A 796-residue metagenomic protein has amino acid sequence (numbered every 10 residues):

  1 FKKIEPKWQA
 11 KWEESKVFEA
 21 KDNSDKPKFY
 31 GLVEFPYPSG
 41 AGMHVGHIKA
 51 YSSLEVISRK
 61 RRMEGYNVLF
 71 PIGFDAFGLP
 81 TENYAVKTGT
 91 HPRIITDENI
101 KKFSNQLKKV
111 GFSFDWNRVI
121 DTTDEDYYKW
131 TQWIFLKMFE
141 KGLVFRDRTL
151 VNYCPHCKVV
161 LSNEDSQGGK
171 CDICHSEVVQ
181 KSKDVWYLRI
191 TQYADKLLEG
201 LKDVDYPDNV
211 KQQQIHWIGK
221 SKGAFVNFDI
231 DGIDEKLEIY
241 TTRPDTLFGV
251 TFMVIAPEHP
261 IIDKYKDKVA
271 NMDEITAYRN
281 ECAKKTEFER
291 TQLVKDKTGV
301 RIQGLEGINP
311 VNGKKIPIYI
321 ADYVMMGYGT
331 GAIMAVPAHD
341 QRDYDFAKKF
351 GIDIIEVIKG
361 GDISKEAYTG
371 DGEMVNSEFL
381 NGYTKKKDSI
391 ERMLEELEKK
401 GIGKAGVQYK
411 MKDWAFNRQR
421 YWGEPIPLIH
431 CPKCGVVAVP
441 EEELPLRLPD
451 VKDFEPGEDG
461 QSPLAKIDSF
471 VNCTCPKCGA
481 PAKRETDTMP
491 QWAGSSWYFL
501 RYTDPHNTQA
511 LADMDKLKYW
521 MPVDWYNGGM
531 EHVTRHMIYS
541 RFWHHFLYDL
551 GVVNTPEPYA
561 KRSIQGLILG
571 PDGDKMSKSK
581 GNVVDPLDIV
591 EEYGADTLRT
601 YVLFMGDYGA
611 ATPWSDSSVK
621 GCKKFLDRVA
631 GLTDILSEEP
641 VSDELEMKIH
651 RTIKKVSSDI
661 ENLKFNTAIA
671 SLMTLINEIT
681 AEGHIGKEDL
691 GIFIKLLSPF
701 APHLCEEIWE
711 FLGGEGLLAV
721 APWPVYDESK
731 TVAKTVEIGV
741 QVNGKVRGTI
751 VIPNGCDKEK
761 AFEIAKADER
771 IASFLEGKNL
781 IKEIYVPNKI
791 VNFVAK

Functional and structural regions predicted by a protein language model:
F1-L32, R62-P71, I95-K102, Y278-Y319 (+1 more regions): Conserved oxyanion/phosphate-binding beta-strand-loop segments in alpha/beta enzyme cores
F1-Q9, V45, T131-I354, K359 (+7 more regions): NTP-handling and nucleic-acid-processing catalytic cores
K7, K11-S15, K87-L237, P244 (+9 more regions): Residue patterns forming the tRNA-binding/recognition surfaces of aminoacyl-tRNA synthetases and related DALR
K21-T90, V119-I134, T241-T242, N309-F346 (+1 more regions): N-terminal catalytic cores of NTP/NDP-binding nucleotidyl/phosphoryl-transfer enzymes
E34-M43, D115-I120, M325-I333, V375-F379 (+9 more regions): Glycine- and acidic
R59-N67, K87-R93, N105, K109-S113 (+18 more regions): Secondary-structure transition/capping motifs at alpha-helix termini and the adjoining loop/turn into the next element
D75, E140-H156, T246, A405-C434 (+5 more regions): Helix-rich, typically C-terminal accessory recognition domains appended to large enzymatic cores
L305-Y328, V357, V471-A610: Alpha-helical recognition segments enriched in aromatics with Gly/Pro capping that present substrate-recognition
